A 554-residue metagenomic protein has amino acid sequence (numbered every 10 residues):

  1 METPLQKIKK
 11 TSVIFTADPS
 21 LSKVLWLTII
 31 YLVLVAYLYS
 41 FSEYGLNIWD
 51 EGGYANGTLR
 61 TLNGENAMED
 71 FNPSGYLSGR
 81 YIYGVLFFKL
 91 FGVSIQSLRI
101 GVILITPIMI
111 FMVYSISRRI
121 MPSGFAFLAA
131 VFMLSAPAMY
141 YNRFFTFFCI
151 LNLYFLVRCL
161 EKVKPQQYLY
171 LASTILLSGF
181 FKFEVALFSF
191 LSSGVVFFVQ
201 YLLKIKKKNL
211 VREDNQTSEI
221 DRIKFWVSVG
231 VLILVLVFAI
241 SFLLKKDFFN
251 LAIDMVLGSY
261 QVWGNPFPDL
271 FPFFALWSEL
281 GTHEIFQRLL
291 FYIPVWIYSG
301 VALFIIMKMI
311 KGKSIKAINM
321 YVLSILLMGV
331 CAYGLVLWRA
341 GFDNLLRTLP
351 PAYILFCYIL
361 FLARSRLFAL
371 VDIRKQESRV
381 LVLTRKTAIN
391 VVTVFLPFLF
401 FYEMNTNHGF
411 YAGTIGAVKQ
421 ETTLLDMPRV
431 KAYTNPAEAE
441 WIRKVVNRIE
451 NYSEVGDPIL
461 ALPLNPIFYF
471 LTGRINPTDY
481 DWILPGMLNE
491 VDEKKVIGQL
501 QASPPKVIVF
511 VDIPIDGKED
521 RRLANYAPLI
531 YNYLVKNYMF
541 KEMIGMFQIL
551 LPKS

Functional and structural regions predicted by a protein language model:
W26-V33, K208-L244, R385-L399: Hydrophobic alpha-helical membrane-interfacial segments at the cytosolic entry of transmembrane helices
S42-G57, A67-L86, V93-Q96, A437-E438: Extracytoplasmic catalytic/substrate-binding loops of multi-pass membrane glycan-assembly enzymes
S74, S78, I82, F91-F111 (+1 more regions): Loop-to-helix entry region of an early transmembrane alpha helix in multi-pass inner-membrane enzymes
I110-S135, F147, Q166: Transmembrane-helix signature of polytopic, membrane-embedded enzymes that assemble or transfer cell-envelope glycans
R118-R119, N152-Y170, T174, S178 (+4 more regions): Membrane-interface transmembrane helices that cradle and orient dolichyl/undecaprenyl
F132-A136, Q167-V185, S189-F197, M328-V336: Membrane-interface alpha helices of multi-pass inner-membrane proteins
V185-L187, K245-K246, L383, N390-S554: Extracytoplasmic
L187-F188, C331, W338-Q376, V391-V392: Hydrophobic/aromatic-rich transmembrane helices and adjacent perimembrane loops
